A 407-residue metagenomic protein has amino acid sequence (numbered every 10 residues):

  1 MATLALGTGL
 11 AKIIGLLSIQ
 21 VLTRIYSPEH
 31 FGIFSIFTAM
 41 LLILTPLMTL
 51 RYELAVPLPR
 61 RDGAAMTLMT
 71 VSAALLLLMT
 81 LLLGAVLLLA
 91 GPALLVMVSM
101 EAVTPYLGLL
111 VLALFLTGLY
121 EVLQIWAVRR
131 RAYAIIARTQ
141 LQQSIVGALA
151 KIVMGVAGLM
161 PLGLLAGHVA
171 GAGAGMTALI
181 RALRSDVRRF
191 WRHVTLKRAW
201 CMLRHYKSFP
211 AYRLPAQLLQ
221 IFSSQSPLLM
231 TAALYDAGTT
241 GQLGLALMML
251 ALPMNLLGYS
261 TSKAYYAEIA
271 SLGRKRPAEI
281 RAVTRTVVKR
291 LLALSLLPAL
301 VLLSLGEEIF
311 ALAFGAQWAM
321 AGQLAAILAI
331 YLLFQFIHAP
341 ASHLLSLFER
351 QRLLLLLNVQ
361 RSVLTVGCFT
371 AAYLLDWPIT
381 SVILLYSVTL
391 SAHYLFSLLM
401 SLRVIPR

Functional and structural regions predicted by a protein language model:
M1-K12, F37, L42, P46-P92 (+5 more regions): Membrane-water interface segments that mark the loop-to-transmembrane alpha-helix transition
M1-L50, G84-L88, G147, A211-G238 (+6 more regions): Signature of the first transmembrane helix
P28, G91-L110, A278, L303-L333: Interfacial segments at transmembrane-helix termini and the short loops linking adjacent helices
F34, T38-T45, Q220, L243-K263 (+2 more regions): Transmembrane helix-bundle signature of multi-pass secondary active exporters and lipid flippases
P46-A64, R129, A246, L250-K275 (+1 more regions): Helix-loop junctions and terminal segments of transmembrane helices in multi-pass membrane transport/translocation
P57-A64, F115-L141, L162, I330-Q360 (+1 more regions): Membrane-interface junctions at transmembrane-helix termini in multi-pass inner-membrane proteins
T104-V111, A137-R188, L247, Q360-L364 (+1 more regions): Hydrophobic alpha-helical transmembrane segments
A134, P161, A178-S224, E268 (+2 more regions): Interhelical loop/hinge segments that connect adjacent transmembrane helices in multipass membrane
